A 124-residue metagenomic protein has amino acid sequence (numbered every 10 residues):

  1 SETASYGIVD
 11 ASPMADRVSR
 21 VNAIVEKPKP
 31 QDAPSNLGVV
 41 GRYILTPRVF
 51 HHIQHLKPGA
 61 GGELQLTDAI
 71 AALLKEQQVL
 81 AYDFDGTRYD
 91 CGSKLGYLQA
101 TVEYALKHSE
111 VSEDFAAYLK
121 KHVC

Functional and structural regions predicted by a protein language model:
S1-Y104, S109-C124: Unchanged
